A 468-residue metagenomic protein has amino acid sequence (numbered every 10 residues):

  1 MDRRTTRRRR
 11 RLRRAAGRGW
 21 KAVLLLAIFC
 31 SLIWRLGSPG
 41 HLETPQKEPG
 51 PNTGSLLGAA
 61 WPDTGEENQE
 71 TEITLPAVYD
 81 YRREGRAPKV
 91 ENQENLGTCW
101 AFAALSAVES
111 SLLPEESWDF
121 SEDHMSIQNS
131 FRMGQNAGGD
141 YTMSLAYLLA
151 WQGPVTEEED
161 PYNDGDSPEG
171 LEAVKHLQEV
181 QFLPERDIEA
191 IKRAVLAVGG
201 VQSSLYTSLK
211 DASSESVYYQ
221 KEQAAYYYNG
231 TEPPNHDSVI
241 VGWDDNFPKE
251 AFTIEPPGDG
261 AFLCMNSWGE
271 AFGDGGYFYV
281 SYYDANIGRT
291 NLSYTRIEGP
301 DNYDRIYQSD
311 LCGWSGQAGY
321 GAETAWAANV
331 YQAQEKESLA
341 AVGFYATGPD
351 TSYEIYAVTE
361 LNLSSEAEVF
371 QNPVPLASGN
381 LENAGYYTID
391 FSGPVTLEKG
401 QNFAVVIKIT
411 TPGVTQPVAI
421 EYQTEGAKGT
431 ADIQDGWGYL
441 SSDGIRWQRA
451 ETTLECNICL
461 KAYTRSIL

Functional and structural regions predicted by a protein language model:
M1-A16: N-terminal Lys/Arg-rich, disordered targeting/topogenic segments
R18-G37: Sec-dependent N-terminal signal peptides of Gram-positive bacterial secreted proteins and lipoproteins
W34-A340, Y345-G379, V418, Y422-Q423: Catalytic-core signature of thiol
R289-P300, Y387-F391, I433-L440: Short, surface-exposed secondary-structure junctions/capping segments
V342, Y387-K428: Short, well-structured beta-strand segments enriched in hydrophobic/aromatic residues within extracellular or lumenal
A377-G385, L397: Short proline/glycine- and polar residue-rich coil/turn motifs
K408-L468: Short, surface-exposed beta-strand/loop patches at domain edges that form aromatic-rich interfacial subsites
